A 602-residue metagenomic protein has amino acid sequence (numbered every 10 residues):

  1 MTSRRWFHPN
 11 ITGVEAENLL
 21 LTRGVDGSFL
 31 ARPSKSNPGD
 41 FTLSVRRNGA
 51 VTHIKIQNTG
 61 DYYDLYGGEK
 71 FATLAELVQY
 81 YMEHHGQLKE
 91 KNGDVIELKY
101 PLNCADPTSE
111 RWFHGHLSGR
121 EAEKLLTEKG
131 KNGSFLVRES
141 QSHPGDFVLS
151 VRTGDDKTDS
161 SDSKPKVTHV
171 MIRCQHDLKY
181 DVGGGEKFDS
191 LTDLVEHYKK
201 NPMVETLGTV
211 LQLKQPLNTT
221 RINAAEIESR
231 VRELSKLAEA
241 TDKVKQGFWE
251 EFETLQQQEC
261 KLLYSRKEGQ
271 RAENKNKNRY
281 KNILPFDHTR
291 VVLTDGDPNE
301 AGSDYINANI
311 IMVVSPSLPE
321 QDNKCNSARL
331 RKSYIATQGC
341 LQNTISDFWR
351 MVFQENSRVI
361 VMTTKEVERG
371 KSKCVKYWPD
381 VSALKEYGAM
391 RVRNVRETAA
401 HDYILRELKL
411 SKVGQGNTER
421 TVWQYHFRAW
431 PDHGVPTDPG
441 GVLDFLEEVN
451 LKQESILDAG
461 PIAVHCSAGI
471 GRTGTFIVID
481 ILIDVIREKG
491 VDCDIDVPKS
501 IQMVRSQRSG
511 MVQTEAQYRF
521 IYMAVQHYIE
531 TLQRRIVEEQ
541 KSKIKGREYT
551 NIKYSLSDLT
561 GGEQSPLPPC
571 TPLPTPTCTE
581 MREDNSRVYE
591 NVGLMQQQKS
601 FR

Functional and structural regions predicted by a protein language model:
R4-W6, T12, L20-R23, Y66-E69 (+2 more regions): Cys-based phosphatases of the PTP/DUSP/CDC25 superfamily and their flanking regulatory architecture
V25-R32, G39, N132-V137: A short, Trp-centered hydrophobic/proline-enriched beta-strand micro-motif
S34, S44-R46, Q57, R152-G154 (+1 more regions): A generic structural motif
P38, S44-I56, F147, T158-D162: Alpha-helical death-domain superfamily interaction modules
H53, A72-T73, S190: Intrinsically disordered, low-complexity segments enriched in serine/threonine/proline and acidic residues
V78-C104, L207-L217: Short, structured interface segments
